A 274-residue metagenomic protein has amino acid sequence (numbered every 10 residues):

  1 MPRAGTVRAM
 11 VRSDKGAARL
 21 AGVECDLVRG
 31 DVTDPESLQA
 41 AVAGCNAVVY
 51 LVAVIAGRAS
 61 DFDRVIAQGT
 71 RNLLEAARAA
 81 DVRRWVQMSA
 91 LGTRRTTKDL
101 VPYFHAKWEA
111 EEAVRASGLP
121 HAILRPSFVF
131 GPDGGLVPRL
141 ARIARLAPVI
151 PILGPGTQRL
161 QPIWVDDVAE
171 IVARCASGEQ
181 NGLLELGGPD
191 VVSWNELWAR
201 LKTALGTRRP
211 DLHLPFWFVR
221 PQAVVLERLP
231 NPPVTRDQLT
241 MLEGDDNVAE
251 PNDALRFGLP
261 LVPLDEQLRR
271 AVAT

Functional and structural regions predicted by a protein language model:
R3, L20, T96-L205: Oxidoreductase cofactor-interface core, primarily capturing Rossmann-like NAD(P)-dependent enzymes
T6-R8, A47, A53-V54, Q68-S127: Conserved Rossmann-fold NAD(P)-dependent oxidoreductase catalytic core, especially the SDR/UDP-sugar
S13-D14, D190: Residues in the short beta-alpha loop(s) of Rossmann-like NAD(P)-binding domains
K15-A21, C25-N72, A76-R78, L91-D99: NAD(P)H-binding glycine-rich loop region in Rossmannoid oxidoreductase-like domains and their noncatalytic homologs
T33, V65, L160-D166, V192 (+1 more regions): Residue-level signal for the nucleotide or nucleotide-sugar donor/cofactor binding architecture
P35, Q39, C45, R71-L74 (+3 more regions): Short, amphipathic alpha-helical "lid/cap" segments that border enzyme active or binding sites
L136-P162, T203, R208-D246: Alpha-helical membrane-targeting segments
I171-V234, V248-T274: Mid/C-terminal beta-alpha module of Rossmann-like enzyme folds, strongest in SDR-family dehydrogenases/epimerases
